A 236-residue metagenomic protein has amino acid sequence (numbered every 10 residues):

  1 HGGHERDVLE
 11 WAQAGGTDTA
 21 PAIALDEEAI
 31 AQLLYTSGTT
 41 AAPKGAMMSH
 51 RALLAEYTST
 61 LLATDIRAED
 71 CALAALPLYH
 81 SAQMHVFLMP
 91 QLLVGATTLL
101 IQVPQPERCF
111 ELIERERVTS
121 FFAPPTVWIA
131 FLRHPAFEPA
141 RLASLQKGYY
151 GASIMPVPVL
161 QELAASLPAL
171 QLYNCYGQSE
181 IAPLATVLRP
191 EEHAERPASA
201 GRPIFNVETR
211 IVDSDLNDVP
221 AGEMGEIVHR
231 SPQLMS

Functional and structural regions predicted by a protein language model:
H1, K44-M47, A74-A75, A96-V103 (+1 more regions): Short beta-strand->loop structural element characteristic of the AMP-binding/adenylate-forming
G3-E5, G16-Y35, A42, D65-C71 (+1 more regions): Conserved pre-ATP/AMP-binding loop-to-beta segment of ANL
W11-A14, T36, L53, G201 (+1 more regions): Adenylate-forming
I30, T36-T39, A72, L78 (+6 more regions): Conserved S/T- and glycine-rich ATP-binding loop of Class I adenylate-forming
A31-T58: Conserved AMP-binding A3 loop
L54-C71, Y79-T119, H134: Conserved AMP-binding/adenylation subdomain of ANL enzymes
L93, V118-A123, L132-E195, E208 (+1 more regions): Gly/Ser/Thr-rich phosphate-binding loop
R210-V228: Conserved beta-loop-beta connector loops within the AMP-binding
